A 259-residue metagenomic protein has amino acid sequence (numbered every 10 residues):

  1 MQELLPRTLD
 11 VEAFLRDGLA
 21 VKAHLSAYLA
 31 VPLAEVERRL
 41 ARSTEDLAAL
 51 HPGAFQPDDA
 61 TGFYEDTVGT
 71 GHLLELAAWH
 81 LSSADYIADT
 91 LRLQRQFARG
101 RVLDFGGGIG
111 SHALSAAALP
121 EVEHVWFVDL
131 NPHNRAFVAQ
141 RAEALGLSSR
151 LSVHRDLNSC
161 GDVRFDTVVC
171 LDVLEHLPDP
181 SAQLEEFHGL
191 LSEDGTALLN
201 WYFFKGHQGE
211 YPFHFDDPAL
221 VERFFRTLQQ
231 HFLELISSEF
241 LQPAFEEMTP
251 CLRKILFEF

Functional and structural regions predicted by a protein language model:
M1-V163, L184, N200-W201, H207-L256: Conserved N-terminal segment of class I S-adenosyl-L-methionine
V169: A conserved beta-strand element that flanks and buttresses the S-adenosyl-L-methionine
D172-H176: Short catalytic micro-motifs in class I SAM-dependent methyltransferases
A182-E193: A short glycine-rich, Lys/Arg-flanked "PGG" loop and its adjoining helix->strand segment in the class I
D194-Y202: Conserved beta-strand signature within the Rossmann-like core of class I S-adenosyl-L-methionine
F259: Flexible, glycine-/basic-rich loop-and-beta segments that form/coincide with the SAM-dependent methyltransferase
